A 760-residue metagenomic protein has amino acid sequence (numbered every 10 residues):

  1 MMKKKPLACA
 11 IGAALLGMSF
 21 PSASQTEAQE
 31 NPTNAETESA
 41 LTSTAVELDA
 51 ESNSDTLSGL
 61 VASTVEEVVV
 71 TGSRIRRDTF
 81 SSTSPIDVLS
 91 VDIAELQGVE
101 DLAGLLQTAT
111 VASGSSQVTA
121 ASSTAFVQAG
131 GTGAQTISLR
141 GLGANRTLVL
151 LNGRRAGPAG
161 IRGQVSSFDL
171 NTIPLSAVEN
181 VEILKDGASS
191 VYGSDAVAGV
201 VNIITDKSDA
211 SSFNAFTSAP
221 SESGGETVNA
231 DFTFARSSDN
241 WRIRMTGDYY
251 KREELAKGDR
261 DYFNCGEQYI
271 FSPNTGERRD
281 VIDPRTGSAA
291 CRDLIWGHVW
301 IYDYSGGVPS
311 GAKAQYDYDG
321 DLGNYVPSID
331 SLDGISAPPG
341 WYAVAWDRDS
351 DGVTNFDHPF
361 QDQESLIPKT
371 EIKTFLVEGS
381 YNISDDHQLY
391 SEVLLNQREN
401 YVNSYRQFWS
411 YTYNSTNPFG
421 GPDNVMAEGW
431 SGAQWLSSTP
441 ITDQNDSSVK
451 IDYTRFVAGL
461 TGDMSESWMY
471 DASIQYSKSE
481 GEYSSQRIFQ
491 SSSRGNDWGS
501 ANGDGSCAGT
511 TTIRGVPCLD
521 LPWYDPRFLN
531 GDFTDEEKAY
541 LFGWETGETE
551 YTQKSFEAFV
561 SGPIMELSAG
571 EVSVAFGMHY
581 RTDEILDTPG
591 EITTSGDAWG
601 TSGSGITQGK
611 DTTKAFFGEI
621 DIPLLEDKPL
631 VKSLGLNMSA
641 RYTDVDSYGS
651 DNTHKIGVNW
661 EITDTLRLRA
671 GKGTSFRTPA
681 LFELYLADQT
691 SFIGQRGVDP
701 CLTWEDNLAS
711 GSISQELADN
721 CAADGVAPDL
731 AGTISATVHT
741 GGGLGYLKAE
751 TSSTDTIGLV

Functional and structural regions predicted by a protein language model:
M2-A112, R140, I173, D231 (+5 more regions): N-terminal Sec signal peptide and the immediately downstream disordered periplasmic leader that contains the TonB box
L57, Q107-R155: Extracytoplasmic beta-strand/coil segments of soluble accessory domains associated with Gram-negative outer-membrane
E67, L102-L106, Q135-S138, F168-N171 (+2 more regions): N-terminal periplasmic accessory domains that precede and gate Gram-negative outer-membrane beta-barrel machines
A94, L106, V181-E182, V201-I203 (+4 more regions): Non-catalytic regulatory/gating segments with a bias toward low-complexity or hydrophobic composition
T124, R162, E253-L255, D259-I270 (+5 more regions): Surface-exposed, low-complexity loop segments enriched in small/polar and acidic residues
R154-K185: Short acidic/polar hinge/loop motifs at secondary-structure boundaries that mediate gating or recognition
K207, A219, F232-N240, G379-D385 (+6 more regions): Outer-membrane beta-barrel proteins
S208-R236, H358-I367: Short strand-turn segments of transmembrane beta-barrel domains in outer membranes, especially the first one or two
